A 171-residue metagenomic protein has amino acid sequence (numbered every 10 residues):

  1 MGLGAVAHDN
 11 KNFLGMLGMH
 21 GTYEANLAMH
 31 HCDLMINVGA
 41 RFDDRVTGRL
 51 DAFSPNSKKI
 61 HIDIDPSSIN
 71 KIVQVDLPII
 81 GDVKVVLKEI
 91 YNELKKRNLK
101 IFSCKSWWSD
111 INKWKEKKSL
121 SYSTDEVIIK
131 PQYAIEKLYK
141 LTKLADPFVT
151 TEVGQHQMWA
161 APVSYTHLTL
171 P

Functional and structural regions predicted by a protein language model:
G2-W107: Glycine-rich, acidic loop regions that bind phosphate or pyrophosphate groups
D110-L168: Active-site diphosphate/adenylate-binding microenvironment
